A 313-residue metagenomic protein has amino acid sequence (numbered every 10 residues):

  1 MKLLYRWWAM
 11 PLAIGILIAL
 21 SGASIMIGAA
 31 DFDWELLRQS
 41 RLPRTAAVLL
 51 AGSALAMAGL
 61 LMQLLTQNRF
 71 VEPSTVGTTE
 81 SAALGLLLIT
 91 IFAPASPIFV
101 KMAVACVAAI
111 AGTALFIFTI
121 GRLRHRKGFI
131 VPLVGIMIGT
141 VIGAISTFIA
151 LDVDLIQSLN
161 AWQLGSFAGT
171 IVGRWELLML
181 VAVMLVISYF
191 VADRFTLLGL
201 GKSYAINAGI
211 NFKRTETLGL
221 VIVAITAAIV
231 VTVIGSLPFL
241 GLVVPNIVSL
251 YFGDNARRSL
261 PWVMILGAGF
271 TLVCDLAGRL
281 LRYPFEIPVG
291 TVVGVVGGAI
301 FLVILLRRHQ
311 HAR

Functional and structural regions predicted by a protein language model:
M1-R313: Alpha-helical transmembrane segments in inner-membrane proteins
